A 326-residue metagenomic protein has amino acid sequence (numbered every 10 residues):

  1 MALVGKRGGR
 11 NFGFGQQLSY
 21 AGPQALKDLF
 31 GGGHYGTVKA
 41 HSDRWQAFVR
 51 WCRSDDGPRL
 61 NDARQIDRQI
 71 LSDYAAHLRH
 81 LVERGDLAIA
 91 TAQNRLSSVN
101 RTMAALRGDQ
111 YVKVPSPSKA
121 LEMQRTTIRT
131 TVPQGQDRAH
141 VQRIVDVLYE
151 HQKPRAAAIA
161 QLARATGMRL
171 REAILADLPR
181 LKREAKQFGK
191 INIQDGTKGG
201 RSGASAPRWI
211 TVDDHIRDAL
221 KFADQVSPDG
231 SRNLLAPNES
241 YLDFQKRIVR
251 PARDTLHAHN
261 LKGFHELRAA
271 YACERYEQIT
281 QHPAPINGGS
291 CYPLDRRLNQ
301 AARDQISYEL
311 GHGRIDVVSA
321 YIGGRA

Functional and structural regions predicted by a protein language model:
M1-G33: N-terminal DNA-binding module of tyrosine recombinases/phage integrases
Q24-R129: N-terminal core-binding DNA-recognition domain of tyrosine recombinases/integrases
D55, V249-Y308, H312: Short, basic (Lys/Arg/His-rich) helix/loop patches that form interaction surfaces in the mid-to-C-terminal regions
Q124-I144, G199-D214, P228-R232: DNA breakage-rejoining catalytic core of tyrosine-based enzymes
H140-L170, R297-Q300: Basic, Lys/Arg- and aromatic-enriched nucleic-acid-binding interface segment
L162-A176, E274, Q278-P283, L310-G313 (+1 more regions): A short, glycine-centered helix-capping/turn motif at helix boundaries that positions DNA-contacting or catalytic
L175-A219: Conserved tyrosine-mediated DNA breakage-rejoining catalytic core shared by Y-recombinases
T211-T280: Active-site/catalytic core of tyrosine-dependent DNA strand-transfer enzymes
